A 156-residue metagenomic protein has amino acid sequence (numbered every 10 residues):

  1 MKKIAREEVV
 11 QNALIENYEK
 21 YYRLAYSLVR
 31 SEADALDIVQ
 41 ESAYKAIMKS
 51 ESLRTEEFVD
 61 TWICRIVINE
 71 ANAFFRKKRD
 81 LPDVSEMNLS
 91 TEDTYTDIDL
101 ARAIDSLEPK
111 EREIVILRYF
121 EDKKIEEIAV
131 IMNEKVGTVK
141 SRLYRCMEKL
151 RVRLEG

Functional and structural regions predicted by a protein language model:
M1-R23, S27, A33, R112: A short, charge-rich alpha-helical start-of-domain segment used by transcription regulators
R23, D37-Y44, M48, E57-N69: Structural recognition of an alpha-helix C-terminal capping motif at a helix-to-coil junction
A33, E126, G137: Residues within helix-turn-helix
E51-R54, R65-V84: Arg/Lys-rich amphipathic alpha helix in sigma70-family domain 2
A73, D80-D105, K124: Internal acidic/polar
I104-R112: Short helix-coil-helix linker/hinge
I114-R118: A short pre-motif secondary-structure segment
M132-G156: DNA-recognition helix of helix-turn-helix
